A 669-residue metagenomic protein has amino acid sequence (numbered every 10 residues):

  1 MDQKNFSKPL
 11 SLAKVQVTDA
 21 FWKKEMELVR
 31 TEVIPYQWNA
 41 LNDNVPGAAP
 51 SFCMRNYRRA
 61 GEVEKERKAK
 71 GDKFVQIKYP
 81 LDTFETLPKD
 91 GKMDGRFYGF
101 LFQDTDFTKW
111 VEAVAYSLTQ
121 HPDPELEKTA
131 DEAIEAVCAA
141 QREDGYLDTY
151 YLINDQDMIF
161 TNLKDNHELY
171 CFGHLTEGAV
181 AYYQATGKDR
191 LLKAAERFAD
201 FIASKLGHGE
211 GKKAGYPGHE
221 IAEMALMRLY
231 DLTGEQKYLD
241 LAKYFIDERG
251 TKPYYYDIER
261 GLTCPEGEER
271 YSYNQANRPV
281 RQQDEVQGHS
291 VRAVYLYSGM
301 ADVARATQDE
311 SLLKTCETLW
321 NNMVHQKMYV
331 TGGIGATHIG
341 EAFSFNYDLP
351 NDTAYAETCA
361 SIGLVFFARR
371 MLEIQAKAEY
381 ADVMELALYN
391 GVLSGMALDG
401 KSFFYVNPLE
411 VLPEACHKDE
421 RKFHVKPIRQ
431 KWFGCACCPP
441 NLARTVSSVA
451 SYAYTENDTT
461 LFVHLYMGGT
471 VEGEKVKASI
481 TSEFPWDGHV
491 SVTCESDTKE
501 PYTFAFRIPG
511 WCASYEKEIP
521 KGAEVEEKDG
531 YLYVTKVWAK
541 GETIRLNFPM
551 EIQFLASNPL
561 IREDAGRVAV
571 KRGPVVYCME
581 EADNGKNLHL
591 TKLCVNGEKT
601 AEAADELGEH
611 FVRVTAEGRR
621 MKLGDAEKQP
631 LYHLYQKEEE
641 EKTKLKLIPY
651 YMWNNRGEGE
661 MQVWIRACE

Functional and structural regions predicted by a protein language model:
M1-D106, D131-Y151: Low-complexity, Ser/Thr/Pro/Gly-enriched N-terminal "stalk/linker" regions
Q3, K70, K89-F107, M158-C171 (+7 more regions): Solvent-exposed loop and edge beta-strand segments that line ligand/cofactor-binding and catalytic clefts
K14, A242, C316, D382-N390 (+4 more regions): C-terminal beta-rich recognition modules with glycine/proline-rich loops and embedded aromatic residues
D19, M26, W38, V111 (+9 more regions): Hydrophobic core segments within long, regular secondary-structure runs in both alpha- and beta-rich folds
W22, V111-P124, G173-K188, A222-E235 (+5 more regions): Well-ordered alpha-helical scaffold segments within catalytic/enzyme domains
N154-L232: A conserved hydrophobic secondary-structure block that centers on an alpha-helix together with its immediately flanking
R305-Q326, L349-K401, L412: Catalytic-core region of carbohydrate-active enzymes that cleave or remodel glycosidic bonds
K499-P520: Beta-strand-rich binding/interaction modules
